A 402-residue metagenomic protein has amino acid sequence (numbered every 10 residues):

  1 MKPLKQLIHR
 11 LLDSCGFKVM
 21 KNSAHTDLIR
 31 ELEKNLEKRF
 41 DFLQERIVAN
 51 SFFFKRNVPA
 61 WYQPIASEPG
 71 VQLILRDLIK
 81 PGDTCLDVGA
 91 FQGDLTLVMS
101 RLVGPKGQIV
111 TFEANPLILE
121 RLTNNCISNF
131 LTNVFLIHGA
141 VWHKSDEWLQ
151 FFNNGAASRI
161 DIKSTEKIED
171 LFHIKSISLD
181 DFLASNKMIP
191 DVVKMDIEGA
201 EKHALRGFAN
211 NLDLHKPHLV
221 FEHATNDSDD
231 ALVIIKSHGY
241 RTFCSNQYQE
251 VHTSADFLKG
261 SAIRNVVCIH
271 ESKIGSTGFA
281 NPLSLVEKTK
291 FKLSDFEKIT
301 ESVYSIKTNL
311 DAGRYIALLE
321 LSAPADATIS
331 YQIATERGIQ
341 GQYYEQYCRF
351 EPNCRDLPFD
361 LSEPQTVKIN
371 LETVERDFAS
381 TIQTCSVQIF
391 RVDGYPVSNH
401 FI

Functional and structural regions predicted by a protein language model:
M1-F291, D295: Phosphate/nucleotide-binding beta-alpha loop and adjacent structural elements of enzyme active sites
A224, E320-P324, V374: Solvent-exposed strand-to-loop "edge" motifs in beta-rich extracellular domains
D295-L310, E351-D356: Short beta-strands within extracellular/lumenal beta-sheet-rich domains
S305-A325, L357: Extra-cytoplasmic beta-strand recognition segments
G313, A325-A327, P352-N353, E363-V367: Short tyrosine-centred short linear motifs in exposed loops/low-complexity segments
A327-G338: Short, surface-exposed beta-strand/strand-loop-strand elements in extracellular ectodomains
R337-P364, V374: Extracellular carbohydrate recognition and processing domains and analogous Trp-centered ligand-binding platforms
N370-F378: Short beta-strand-plus-loop segments that form exposed binding edges in beta-rich domains
